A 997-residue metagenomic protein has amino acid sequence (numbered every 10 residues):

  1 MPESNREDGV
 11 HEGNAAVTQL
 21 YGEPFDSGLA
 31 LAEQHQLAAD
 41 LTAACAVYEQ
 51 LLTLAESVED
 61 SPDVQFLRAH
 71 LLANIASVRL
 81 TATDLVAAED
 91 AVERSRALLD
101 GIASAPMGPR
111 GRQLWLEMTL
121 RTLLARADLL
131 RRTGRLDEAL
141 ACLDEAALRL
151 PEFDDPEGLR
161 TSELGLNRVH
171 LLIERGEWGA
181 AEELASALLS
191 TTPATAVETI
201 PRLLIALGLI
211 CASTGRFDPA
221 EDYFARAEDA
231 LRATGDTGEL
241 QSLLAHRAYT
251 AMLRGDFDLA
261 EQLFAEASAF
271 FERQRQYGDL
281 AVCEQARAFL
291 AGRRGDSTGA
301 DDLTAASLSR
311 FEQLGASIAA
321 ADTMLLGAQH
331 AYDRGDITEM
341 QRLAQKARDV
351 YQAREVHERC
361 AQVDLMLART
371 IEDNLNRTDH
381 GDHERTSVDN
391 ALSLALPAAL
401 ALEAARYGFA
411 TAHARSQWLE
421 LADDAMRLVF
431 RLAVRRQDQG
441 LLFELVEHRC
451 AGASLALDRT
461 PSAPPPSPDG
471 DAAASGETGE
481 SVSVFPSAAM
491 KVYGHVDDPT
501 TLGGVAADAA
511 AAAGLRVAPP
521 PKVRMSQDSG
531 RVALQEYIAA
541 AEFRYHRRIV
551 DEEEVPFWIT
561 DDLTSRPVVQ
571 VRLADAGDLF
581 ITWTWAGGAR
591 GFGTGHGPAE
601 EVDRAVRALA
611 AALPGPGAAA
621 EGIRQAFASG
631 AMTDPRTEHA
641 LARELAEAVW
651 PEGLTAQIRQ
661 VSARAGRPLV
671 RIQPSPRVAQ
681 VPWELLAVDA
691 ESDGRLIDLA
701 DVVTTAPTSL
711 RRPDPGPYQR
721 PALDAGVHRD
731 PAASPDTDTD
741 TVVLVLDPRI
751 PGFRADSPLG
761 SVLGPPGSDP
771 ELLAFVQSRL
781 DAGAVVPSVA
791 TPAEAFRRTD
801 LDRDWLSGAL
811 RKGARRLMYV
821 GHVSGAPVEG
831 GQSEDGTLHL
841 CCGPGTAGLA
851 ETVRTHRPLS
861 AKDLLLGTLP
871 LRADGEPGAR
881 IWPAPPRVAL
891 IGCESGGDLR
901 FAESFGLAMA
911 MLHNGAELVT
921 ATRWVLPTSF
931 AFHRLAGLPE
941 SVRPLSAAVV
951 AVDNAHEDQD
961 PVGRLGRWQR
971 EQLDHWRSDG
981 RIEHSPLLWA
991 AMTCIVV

Functional and structural regions predicted by a protein language model:
A15-Q19, L54-Q65, L98-E117, R149-L159 (+6 more regions): Flexible helix-coil transition and linker loops at the boundaries of alpha-helical arrays
D26, D63-H70, L114-R121, L159-E163 (+9 more regions): Residue register of alpha-helical TPR repeats
H35, A55, E59, L99 (+19 more regions): Eukaryotic all-alpha helical interaction scaffolds
D60-Q65, S104-L116, D155-L159, S317 (+4 more regions): Acidic, Ser/Thr-rich low-complexity linear motifs
E420, A433-Q437, P886-V997: Active-site-proximal C-terminal subdomain of hydrolase catalytic domains
R427, R436-S833: Domain-scale, conserved, charged regions that form catalytic cores and adjacent regulatory/interaction surfaces
D800-S807, S824-E917: Cysteine protease catalytic core and zymogen-processing segment of caspase-like enzymes
